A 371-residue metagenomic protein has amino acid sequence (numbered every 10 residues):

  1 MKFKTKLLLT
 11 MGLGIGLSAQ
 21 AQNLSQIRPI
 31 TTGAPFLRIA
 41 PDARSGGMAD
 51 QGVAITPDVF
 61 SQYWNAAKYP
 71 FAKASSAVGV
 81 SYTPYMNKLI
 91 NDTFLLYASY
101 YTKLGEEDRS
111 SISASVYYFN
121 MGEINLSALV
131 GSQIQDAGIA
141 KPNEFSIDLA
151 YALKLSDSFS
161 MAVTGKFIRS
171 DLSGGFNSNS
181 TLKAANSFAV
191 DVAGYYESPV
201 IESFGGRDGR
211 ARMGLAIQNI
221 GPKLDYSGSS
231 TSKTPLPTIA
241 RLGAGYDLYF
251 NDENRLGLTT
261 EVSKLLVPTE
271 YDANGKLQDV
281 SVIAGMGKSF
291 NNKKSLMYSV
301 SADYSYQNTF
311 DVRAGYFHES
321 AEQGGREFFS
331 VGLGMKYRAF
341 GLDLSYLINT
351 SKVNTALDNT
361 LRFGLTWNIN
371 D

Functional and structural regions predicted by a protein language model:
M1-Q26, K264, D371: Bacterial Sec-dependent N-terminal signal peptides
Q22-D371: Subset of outer-membrane beta-barrel
